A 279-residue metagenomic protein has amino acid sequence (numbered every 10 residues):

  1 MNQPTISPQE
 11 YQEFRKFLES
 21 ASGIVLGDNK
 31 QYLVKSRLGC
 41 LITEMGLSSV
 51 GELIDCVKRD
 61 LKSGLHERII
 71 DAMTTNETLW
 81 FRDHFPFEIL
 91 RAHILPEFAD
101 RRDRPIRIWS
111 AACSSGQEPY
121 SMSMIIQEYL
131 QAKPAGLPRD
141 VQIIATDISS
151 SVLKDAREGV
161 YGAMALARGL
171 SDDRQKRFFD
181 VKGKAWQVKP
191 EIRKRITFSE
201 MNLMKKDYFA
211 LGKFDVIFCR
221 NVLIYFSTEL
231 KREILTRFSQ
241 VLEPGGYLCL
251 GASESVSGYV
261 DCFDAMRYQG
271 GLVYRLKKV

Functional and structural regions predicted by a protein language model:
M1-W109: Conserved AdoMet
D103-G116, I144: Conserved class I S-adenosyl-L-methionine
A111, A132-F218, V222-F226, L230-E233 (+3 more regions): Extended basic-aromatic, gly/pro-enriched interface segments that bind polyanionic ligands
S115-P134: Conserved SAM-binding loop of SAM-dependent methyltransferases across substrates and taxa, primarily the Class I
R232-P244: A short glycine-rich, Lys/Arg-flanked "PGG" loop and its adjoining helix->strand segment in the class I
P244-A252: Conserved beta-strand signature within the Rossmann-like core of class I S-adenosyl-L-methionine
Q269-V273: Short hydrophobic/aromatic beta-strand or adjacent loop that forms the aromatic wall/cage of a ligand/substrate-binding
